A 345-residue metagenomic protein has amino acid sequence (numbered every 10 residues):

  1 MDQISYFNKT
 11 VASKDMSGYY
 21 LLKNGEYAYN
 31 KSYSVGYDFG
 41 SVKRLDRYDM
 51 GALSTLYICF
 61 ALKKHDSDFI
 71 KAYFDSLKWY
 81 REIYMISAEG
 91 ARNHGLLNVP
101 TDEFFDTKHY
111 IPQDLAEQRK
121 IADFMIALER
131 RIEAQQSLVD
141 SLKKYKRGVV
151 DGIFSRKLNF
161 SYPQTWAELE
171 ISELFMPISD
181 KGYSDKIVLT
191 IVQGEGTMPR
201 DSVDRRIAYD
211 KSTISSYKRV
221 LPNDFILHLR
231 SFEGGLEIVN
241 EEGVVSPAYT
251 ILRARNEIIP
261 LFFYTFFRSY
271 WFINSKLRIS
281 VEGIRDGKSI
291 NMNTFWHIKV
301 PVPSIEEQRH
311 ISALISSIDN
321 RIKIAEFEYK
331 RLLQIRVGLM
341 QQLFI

Functional and structural regions predicted by a protein language model:
M1-N8, M50-G51, Q193-R206: Short, basic/aromatic beta-hairpin or loop at an interaction surface
N8-S17, R205-I214: Short alpha-helix capping/helix-loop boundary micro-motifs
Y20-N24, A28-W79, S216-K218, P222-F272 (+1 more regions): A short beta-sheet element
M50-L56, E89-A116, L229, V244-T250 (+1 more regions): A short glycine-rich beta-alpha junction/loop motif
M85-I86, S184-V192, R278-S280: Short coil/turn segments at secondary-structure boundaries
I111-A167, P301-I345: Amphipathic alpha-helical coiled-coil/heptad-repeat segments
F160-Y183: Non-catalytic DNA-recognition/assembly elements of restriction-modification systems
